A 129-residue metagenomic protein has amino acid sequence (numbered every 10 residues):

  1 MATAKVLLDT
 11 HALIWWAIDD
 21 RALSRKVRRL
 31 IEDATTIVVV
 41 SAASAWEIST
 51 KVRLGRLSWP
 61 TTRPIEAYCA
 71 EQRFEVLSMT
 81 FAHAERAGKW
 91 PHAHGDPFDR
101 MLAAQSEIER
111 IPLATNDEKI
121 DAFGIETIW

Functional and structural regions predicted by a protein language model:
M1-V40, L54-A67, E109, E118 (+1 more regions): Short, well-structured N-terminal submotif of metal-dependent ribonuclease cores
A12, S44-A45, H83, L102 (+1 more regions): Alpha-helix capping/helix-boundary segments
D19-D20, K51, W90, E126: Residue-level signal for well-ordered alpha-helical positions
V40-S41, M79: Short glycine/serine/threonine-enriched helix-capping/active-site loop that flanks the nucleotide-sugar donor pocket
I48: Phosphate/NTP-binding elements of NTP-utilizing enzymes
R56-T62, E66, A70-N116, I128: Active-site neighborhoods of divalent-metal-dependent phosphate/nucleic-acid chemistry enzymes
F123-W129: Acidic, glycine-centered active-site loop in nucleotide-sugar glycosyltransferases
